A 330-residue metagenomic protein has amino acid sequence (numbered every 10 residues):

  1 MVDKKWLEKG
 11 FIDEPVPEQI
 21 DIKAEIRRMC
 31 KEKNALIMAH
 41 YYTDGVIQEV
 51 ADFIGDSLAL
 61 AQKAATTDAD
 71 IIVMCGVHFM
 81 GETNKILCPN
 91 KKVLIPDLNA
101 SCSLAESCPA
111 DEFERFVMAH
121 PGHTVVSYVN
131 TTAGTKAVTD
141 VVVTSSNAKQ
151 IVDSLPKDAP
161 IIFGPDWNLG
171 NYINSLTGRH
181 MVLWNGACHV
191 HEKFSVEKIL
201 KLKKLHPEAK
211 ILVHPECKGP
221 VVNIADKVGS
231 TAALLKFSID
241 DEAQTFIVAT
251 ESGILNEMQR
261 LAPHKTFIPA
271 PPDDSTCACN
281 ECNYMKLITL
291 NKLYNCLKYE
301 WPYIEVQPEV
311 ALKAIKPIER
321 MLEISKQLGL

Functional and structural regions predicted by a protein language model:
M1-G229, A233-V248, L255, R260-A270 (+1 more regions): Active-site loop-to-helix "anion-binding N-cap" substructures in soluble metabolic enzymes
